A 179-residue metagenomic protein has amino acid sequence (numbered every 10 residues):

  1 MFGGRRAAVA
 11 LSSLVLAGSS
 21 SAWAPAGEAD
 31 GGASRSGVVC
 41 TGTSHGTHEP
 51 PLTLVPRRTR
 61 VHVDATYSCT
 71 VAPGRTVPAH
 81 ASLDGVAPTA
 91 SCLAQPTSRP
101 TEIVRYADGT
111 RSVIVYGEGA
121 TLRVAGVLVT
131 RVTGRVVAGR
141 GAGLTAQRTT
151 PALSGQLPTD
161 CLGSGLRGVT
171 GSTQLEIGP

Functional and structural regions predicted by a protein language model:
M1-A29: Secretory targeting and sorting signals
G3, T59, R167-V169: A short, structural micro-pattern
S13, D64, S172-Q174: Extracellular/lumenal ectodomain signal focusing on beta-strand-rich modules and carbohydrate-recognition contexts
P25-D64, S68-R75, D160, G178-P179: Low-complexity, Ser/Thr/Pro-rich intrinsically disordered segments found in N-terminal tails, propeptides, targeting
G42-P50, R75-A90, R140-T159: Charged, amphipathic alpha-helical segments
H48, T53-V136: Predominantly extracellular/secreted and cell-surface proteins with exposed, flexible low-complexity segments
V129-P179: Extracellularly exposed regions in secreted/surface proteins, prominently low-complexity, repeat-rich
